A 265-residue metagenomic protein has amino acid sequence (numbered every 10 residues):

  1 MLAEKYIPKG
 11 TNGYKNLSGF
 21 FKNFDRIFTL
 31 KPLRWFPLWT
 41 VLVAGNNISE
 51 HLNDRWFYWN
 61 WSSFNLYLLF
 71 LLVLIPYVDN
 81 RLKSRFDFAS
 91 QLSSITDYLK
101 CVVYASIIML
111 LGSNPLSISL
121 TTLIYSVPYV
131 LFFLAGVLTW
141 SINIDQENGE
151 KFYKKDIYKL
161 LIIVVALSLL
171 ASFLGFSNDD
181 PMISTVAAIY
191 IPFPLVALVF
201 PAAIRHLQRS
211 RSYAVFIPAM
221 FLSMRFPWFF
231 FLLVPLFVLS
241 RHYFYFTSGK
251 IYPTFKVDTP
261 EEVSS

Functional and structural regions predicted by a protein language model:
M1-P128: N-terminal topogenic module of multi-pass integral membrane proteins
W39-E50, W140-D179: Membrane-helix boundary elements
L42-A44, Y104-L110, V165-F173, I191-L198 (+1 more regions): Hydrophobic, membrane-inserted alpha-helices
G45-Y67, L111-V130, L170-I191, A203-Q208 (+1 more regions): Membrane-helix interface and helix-disruption motif detector
N65-P76, P128-T139, L161-A171, T185-V199: Generic alpha-helical transmembrane segments
I75-T96, L138-Y158, L198-A214, S248-V257: Cytoplasmic membrane-interface regions of multi-pass membrane proteins
Q91-I107, Y129-L134, K154-L169, F216-L222: Transmembrane alpha-helical segments of multi-pass membrane proteins
A187-S265: C-terminal transmembrane-bundle signature of multipass membrane proteins, characterized by strong activation on
